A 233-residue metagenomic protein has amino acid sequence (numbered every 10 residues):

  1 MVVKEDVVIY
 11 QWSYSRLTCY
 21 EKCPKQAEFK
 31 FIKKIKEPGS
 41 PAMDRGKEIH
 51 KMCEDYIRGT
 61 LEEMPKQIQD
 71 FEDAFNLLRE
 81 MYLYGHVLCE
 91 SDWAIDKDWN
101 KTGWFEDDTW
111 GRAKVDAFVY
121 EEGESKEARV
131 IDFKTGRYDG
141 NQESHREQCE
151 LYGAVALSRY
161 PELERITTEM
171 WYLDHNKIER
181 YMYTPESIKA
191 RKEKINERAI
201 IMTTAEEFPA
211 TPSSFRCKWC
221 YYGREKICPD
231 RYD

Functional and structural regions predicted by a protein language model:
M1, Q11-W12, D98-K101, D107 (+3 more regions): Metal-dependent nuclease catalytic regions and adjoining charged, substrate-binding loops involved in nucleic-acid end
V3-V8, K25-E37, V130, N196-T204: Short amphipathic alpha-helical segments and their helix-coil junctions
I9-L61, E90-S91, W219: Nuclease catalytic cores
K33, K134-R137, Y172, P185: A short beta-strand motif that forms part of the nucleic acid-binding face of small beta-barrel RNA-binding folds
G39, M43, G153, R180: Conserved catalytic core of nucleotide polymerization and phosphodiester-bond processing enzymes
G39-R45, D139-R146: Active-site metal-coordination segments of metallo-dependent hydrolases
E48, E147-V155: Short amphipathic alpha-helical face segments that pack within enzyme cores and frequently flank/anchor catalytic
M52-G140, E147, P161-E169: Catalytic cores of nuclease domains that cleave nucleic-acid phosphodiester backbones
